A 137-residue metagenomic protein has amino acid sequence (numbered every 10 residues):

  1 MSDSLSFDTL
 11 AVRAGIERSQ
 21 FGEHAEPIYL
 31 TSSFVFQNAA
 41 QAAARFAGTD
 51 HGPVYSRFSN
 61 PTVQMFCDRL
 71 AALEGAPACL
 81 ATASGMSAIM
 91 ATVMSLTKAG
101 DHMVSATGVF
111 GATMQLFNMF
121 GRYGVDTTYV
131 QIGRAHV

Functional and structural regions predicted by a protein language model:
S2-N60, D68: N-terminal "arm"/small-domain region of PLP-dependent enzymes with the aminotransferase-like
N38-S87, A112-T113, F117-M119: Conserved N-terminal alpha-helix of the aminotransferase class I/II PLP-enzyme fold
A72-L73, A91-A99: Alpha-helix C-terminal capping segments
C79-A83, A91, V104-T107, V130: Structural motif
S95-T113, Q131: Conserved PLP-anchoring active-site segment centered on the Schiff-base-forming lysine
M114-H136: PLP-dependent aminotransferase-class I/II
